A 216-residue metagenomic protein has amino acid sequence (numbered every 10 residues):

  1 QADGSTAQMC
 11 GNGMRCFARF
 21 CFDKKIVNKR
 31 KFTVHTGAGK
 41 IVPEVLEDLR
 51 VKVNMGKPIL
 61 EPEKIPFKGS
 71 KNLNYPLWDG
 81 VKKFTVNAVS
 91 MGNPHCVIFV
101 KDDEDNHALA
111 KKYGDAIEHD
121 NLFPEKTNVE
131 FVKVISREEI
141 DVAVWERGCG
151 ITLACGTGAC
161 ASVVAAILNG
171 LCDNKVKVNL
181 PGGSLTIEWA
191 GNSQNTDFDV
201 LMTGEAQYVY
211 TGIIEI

Functional and structural regions predicted by a protein language model:
Q1-M9, M14-L153, V164-I216: Active-site proximal loop and beta-alpha junction motif in alpha/beta enzyme cores
T157-A159: Helical hairpin unit composed of two closely spaced alpha helices linked by a short loop
